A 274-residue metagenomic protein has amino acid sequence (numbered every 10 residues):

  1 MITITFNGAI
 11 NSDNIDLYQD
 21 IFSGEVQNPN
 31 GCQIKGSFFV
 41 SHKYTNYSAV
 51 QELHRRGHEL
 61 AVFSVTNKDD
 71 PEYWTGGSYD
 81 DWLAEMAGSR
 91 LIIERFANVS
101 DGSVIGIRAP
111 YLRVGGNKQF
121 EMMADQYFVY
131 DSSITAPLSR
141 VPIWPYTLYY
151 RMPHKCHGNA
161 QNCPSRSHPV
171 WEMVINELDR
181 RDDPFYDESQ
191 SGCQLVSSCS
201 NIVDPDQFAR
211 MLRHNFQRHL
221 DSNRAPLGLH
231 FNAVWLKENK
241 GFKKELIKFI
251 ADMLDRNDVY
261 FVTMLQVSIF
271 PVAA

Functional and structural regions predicted by a protein language model:
M1-E59, T66-D70, R90-R95, V99-E121 (+7 more regions): Active-site beta->alpha N-cap acidic-glycine motif
N14-D16, N67-N98, L148-D221: Alpha-helical scaffold elements lining the catalytic groove of polysaccharide deacetylases
V65-D69, D125-Y150, I175-R180, L195 (+1 more regions): His/Asp/Glu-enriched short active-site or ligand-binding loop at hydrolase and phosphoryl-transfer sites
